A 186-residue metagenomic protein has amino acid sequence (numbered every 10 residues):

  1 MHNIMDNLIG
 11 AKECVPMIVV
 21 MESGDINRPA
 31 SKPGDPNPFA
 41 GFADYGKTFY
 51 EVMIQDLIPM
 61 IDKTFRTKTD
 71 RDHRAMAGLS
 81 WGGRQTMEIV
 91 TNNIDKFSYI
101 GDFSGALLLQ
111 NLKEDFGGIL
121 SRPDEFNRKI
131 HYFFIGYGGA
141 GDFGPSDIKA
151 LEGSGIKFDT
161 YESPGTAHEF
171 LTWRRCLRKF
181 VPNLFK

Functional and structural regions predicted by a protein language model:
M1-K186: Non-catalytic cap/lid and distal C-terminal segments of serine-dependent acyl enzymes
